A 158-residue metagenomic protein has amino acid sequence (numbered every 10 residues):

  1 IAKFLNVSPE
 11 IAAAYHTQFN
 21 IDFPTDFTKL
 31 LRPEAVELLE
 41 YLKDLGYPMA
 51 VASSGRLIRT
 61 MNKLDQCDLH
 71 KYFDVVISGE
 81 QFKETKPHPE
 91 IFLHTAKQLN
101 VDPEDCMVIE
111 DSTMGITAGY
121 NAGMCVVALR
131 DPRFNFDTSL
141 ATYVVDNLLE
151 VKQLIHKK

Functional and structural regions predicted by a protein language model:
I1-A2, L64: A short, conserved alpha-helical patch in the ABC ATPase nucleotide-binding domain that forms the NBD-TMD coupling
A2-E37, L45-Y47: Metal-dependent phosphoesterase signature
D26-F27, P48-M49, E80, E104: A generic structural signal for short
E40-K43, L57-K158: Asp-based, Mg2+/Mn2+-dependent phosphohydrolase catalytic module
A50-V51, A128: Hydrophobic beta-strand core positions in alpha/beta domains
S53-G55: Conserved phosphate-coupling serine/threonine residues in phosphotransfer and NTP-handling enzymes
